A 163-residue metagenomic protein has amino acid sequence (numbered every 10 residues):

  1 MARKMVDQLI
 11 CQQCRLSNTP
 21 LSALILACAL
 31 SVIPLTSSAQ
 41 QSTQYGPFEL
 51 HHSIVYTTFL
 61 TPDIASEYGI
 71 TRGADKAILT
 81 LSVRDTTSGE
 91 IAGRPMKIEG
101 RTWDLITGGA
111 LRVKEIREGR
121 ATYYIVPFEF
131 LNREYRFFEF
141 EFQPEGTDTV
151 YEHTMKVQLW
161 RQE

Functional and structural regions predicted by a protein language model:
M1-N18: N-terminal secretory signal peptides that target proteins for export/translocation
P20-P34: Bacterial N-terminal signal peptides
A39-I78, L159-W160: Beta-strand-rich domain onsets/edges
A77-T87: Beta-strand-rich structural segments
E99-R112: Short amphipathic beta-strand segments in non-cytosolic proteins
E118-I125: Aromatic sugar-binding surface patches on proteins that engage polysaccharides or sugar-phosphate polymers
R136-Q143: Short, aromatic- and glycine-rich surface loops/edge beta-strands on solvent-exposed regions
P144-Y151: Short acidic/polar inter-strand loop motif in beta-rich domains
